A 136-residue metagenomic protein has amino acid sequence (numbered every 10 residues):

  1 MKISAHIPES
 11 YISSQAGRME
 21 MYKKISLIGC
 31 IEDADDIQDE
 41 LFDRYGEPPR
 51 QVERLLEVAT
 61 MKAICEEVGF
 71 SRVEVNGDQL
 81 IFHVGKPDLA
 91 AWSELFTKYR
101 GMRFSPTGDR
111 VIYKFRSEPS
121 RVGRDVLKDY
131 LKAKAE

Functional and structural regions predicted by a protein language model:
M1-E136: Accessory helical-bundle/CTD segments and flexible terminal tails appended to RecA-like ATPase motors
